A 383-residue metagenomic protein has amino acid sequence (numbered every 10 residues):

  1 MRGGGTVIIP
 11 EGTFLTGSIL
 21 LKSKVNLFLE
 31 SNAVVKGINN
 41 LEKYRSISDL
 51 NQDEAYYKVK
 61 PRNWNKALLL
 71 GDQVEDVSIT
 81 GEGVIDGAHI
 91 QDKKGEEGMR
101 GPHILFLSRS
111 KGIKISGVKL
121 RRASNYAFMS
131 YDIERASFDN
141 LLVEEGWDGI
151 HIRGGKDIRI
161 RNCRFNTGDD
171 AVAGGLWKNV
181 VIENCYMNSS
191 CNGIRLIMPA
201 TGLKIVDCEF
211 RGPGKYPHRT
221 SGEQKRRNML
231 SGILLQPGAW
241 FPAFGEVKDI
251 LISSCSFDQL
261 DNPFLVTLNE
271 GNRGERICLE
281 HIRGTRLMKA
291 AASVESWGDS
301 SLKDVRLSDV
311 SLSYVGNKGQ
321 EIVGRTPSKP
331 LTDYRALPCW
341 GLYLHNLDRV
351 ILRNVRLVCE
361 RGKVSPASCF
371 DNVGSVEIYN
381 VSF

Functional and structural regions predicted by a protein language model:
M1-F383: Extracellular/periplasmic carbohydrate-active domains that bind, remodel, or depolymerize complex polysaccharides
